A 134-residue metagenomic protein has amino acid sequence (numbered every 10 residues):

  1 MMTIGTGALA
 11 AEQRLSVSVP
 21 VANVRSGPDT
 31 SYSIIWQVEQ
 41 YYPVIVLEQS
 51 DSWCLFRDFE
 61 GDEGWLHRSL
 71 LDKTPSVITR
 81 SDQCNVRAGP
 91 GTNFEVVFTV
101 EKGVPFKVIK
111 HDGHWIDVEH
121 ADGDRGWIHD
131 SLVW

Functional and structural regions predicted by a protein language model:
M1-L9: C-terminal segment of classical bacterial N-terminal signal peptides
A8-S26, I34-R125, D130-W134: SH3-family beta-barrel domains
